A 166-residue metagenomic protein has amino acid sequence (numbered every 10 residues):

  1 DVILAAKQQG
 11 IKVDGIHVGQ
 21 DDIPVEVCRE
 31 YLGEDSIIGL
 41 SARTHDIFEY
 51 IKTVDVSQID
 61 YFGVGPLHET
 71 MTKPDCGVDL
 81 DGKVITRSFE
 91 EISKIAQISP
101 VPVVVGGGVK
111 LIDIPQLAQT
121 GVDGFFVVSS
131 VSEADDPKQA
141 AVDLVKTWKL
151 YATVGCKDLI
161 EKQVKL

Functional and structural regions predicted by a protein language model:
D1-I11, V27-C28, H45-Q58, S99 (+4 more regions): Catalytic cores of alpha/beta
I11-E30, Y61-V78, I114-T147: Glycine-rich phosphate-binding active-site loops on the catalytic face of alpha/beta enzymes
Q20, V27-T44, L80-L111, L144-L159: Alpha-helix-loop-beta-strand connector modules within alpha/beta enzyme cores
L40-V84, I95: Histidine/lysine/aspartate-rich catalytic loop segments that bind and position anionic ligands
